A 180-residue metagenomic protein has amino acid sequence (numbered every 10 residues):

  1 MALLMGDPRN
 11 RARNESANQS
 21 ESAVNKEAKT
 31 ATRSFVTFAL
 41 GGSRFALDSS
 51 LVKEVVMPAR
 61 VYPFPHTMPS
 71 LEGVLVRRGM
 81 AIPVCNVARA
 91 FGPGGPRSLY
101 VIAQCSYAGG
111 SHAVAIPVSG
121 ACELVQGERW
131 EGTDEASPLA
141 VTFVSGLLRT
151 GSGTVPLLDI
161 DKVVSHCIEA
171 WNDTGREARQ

Functional and structural regions predicted by a protein language model:
M1-Q180: An acidic, low-aromatic, low-complexity terminal/linker signal
